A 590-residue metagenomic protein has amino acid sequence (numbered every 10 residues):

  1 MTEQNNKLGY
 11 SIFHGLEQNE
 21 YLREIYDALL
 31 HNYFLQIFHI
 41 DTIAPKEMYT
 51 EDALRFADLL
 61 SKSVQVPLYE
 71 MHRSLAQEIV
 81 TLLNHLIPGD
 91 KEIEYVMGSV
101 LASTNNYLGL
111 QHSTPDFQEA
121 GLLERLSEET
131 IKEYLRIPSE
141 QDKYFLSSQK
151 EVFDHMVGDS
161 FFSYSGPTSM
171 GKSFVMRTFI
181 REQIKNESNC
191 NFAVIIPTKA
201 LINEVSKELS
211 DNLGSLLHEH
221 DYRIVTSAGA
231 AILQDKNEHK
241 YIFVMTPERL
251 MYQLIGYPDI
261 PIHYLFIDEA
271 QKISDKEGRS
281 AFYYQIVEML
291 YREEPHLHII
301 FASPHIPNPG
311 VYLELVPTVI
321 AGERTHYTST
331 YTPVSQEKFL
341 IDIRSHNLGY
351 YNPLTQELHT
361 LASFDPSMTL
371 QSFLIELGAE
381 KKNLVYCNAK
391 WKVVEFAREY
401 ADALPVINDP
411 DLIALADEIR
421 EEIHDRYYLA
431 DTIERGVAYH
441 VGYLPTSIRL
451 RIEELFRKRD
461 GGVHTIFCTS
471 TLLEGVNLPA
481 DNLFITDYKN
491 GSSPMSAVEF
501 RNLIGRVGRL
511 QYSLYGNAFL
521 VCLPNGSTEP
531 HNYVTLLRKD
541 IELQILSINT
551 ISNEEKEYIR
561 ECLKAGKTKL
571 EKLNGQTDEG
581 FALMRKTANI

Functional and structural regions predicted by a protein language model:
M1-I590: N-terminal helicase ATP-binding lobe
